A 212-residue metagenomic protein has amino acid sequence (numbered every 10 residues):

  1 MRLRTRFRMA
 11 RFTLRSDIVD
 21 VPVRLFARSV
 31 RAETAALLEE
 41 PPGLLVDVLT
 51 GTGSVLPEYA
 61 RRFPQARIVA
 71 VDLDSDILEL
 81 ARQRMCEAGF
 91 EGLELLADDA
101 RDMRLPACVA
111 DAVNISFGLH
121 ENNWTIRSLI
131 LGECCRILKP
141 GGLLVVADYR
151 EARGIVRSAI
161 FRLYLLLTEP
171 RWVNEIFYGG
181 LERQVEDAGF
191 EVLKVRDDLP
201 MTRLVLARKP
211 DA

Functional and structural regions predicted by a protein language model:
L25-P42: Conserved alpha-helix/loop element of class I SAM-dependent methyltransferases that forms part of the SAM/SAH-binding
T52-F63: Conserved SAM-binding loop of SAM-dependent methyltransferases across substrates and taxa, primarily the Class I
V55, V145-A188, V192-L204: C-terminal alpha-helical "lid/dimerization" subdomain adjacent to the S-adenosyl-L-methionine
D74-D76: Conserved SAM/SAH-binding beta-strand->alpha-helix loop
A81-R82: Conserved SAM-binding loop
G89-D102: Conserved SAM-binding strand-loop segment of SAM-dependent methyltransferases
R101-V113: A short acidic, Gly/Pro-enriched loop at the edge of an enzyme's catalytic core that lines a small-molecule cofactor
S128-P140: A short glycine-rich, Lys/Arg-flanked "PGG" loop and its adjoining helix->strand segment in the class I
